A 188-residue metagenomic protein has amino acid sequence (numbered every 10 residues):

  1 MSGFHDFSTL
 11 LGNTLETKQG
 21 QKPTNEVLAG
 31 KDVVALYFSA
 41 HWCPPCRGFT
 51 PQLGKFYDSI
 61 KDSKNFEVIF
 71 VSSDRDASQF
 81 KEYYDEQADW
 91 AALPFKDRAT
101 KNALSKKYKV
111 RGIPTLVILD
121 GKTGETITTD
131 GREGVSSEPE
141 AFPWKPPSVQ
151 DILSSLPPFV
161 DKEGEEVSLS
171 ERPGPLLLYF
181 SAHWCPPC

Functional and structural regions predicted by a protein language model:
M1-T14, G131-P158: N-proximal helix/coil linker or "cap" segments that precede and/or mark the start of modular domains
F7-V34, S154-L176: A short beta-strand-turn-helix
G20-P23, A40, G54-Y57, A77-Q79 (+3 more regions): Eukaryotic intrinsically disordered and solvent-exposed regulatory patches
K31-V33, G48-V71, D85-A88: Conserved helix-turn-beta segment immediately C-terminal to the redox Cys motif in thioredoxin-like folds
D32, F38-K55, F180-C188: Conserved redox-active cysteine motifs that mediate thiol-disulfide chemistry, especially di-cysteine Cys-X(1-2)-Cys
S72-A77, P94: Catalytic cores of eukaryotic secretory-pathway lumenal/extracellular enzymes that build and remodel glycoconjugates
D85-V110: Short, internal strand/loop/helix patches that form the active-site neighborhood or redox-interaction surface
P94-F95, K107-V149: Non-catalytic, surface beta->alpha helical segment in thiol-disulfide oxidoreductase systems
